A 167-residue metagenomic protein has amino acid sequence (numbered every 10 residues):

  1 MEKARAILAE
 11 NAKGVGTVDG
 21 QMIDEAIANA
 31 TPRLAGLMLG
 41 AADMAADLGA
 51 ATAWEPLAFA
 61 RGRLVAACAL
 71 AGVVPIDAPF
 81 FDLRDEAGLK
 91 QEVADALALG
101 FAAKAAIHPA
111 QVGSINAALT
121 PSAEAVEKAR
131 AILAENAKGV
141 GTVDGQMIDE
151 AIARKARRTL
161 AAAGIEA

Functional and structural regions predicted by a protein language model:
M1-A167: Expand to "…catalyze enediolate/carbanion chemistry for C-C bond making/breaking, isomerization, decarboxylation
